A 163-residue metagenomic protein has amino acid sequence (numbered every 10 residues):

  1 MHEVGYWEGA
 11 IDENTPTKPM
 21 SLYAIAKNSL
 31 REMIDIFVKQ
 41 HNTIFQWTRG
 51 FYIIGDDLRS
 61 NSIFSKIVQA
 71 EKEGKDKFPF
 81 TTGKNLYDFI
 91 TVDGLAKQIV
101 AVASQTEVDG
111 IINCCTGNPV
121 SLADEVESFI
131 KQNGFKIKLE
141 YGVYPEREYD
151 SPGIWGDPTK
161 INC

Functional and structural regions predicted by a protein language model:
H2-T48, R59: Catalytic helix-loop patch of NAD(P)-dependent Rossmann-fold dehydrogenases
E3-Y6, Y52-L58, S104, P119: Active-site proximal helix/loop that lines the substrate pocket of Rossmann-like NAD(P)-dependent oxidoreductase domains
E32-Y87, V92-A96, V100-A101, S128-F129: NAD(P)-dependent short-chain dehydrogenase/reductase
I67, Q105-E146: Mid/C-terminal beta-alpha module of Rossmann-like enzyme folds, strongest in SDR-family dehydrogenases/epimerases
V92, A123-D124, Y144-C163: Conserved C-terminal active-site "lid" loop/helix of NAD(P)H-dependent oxidoreductases that clamps the redox cofactor
L95-I99, C114, L122-E125, I161: Non-catalytic, hydrophobic alpha-helical segments
